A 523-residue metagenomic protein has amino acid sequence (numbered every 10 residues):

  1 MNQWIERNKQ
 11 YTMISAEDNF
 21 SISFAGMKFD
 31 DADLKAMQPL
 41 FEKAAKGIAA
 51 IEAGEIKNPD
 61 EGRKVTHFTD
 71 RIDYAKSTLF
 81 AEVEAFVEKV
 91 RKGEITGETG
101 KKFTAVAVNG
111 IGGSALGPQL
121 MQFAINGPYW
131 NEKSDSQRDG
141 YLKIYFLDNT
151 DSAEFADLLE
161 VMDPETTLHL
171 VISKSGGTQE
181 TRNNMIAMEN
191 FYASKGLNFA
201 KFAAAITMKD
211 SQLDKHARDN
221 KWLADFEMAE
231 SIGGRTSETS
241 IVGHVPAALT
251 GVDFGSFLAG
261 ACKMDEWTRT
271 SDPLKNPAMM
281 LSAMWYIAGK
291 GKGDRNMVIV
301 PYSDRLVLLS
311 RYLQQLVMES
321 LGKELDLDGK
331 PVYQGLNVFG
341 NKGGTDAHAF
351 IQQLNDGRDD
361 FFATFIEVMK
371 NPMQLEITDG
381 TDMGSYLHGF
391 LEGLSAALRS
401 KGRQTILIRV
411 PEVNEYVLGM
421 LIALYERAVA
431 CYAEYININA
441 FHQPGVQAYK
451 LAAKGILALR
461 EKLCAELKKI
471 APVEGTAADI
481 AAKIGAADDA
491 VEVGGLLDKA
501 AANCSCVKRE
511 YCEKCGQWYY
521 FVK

Functional and structural regions predicted by a protein language model:
M1-T99, G393, L496-K499, N503 (+1 more regions): Extended, charge-enriched "interface" segments that sit outside catalytic cores
Q38, F339-G419: Helicase-primase coupling helices
A85-K92, G100-D272, A478: Glycine-rich phosphate-binding loops that contact phosphosugars or nucleotide phosphates
F86-T104, L158-T167, M284-R295, L354-D359 (+1 more regions): Glycine-rich phosphate/diphosphate-binding loops that line cofactor/substrate pockets in enzymes
F191-T364, M369-P372, A448-E466, A471-E474 (+1 more regions): Active-site phosphate/pyrophosphate-binding segments
E412-K454, A458-R460: C-terminal helical/tail subdomains of lipid-metabolizing enzymes
A501-E513: A short, conserved structural fragment
Y511-K523: Short, cationic-aromatic polyanion-contact patches
